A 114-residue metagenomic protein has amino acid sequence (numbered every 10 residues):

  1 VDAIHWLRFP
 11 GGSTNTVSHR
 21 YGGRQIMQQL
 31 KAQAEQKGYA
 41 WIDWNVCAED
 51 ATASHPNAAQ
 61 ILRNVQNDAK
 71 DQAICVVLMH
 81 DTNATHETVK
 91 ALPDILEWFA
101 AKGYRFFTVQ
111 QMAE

Functional and structural regions predicted by a protein language model:
V1-L78, T82-R105, Q110-A113: Catalytic domains of cell-wall/extracellular-matrix polysaccharide-remodeling enzymes, centered on de-N-acetylation
